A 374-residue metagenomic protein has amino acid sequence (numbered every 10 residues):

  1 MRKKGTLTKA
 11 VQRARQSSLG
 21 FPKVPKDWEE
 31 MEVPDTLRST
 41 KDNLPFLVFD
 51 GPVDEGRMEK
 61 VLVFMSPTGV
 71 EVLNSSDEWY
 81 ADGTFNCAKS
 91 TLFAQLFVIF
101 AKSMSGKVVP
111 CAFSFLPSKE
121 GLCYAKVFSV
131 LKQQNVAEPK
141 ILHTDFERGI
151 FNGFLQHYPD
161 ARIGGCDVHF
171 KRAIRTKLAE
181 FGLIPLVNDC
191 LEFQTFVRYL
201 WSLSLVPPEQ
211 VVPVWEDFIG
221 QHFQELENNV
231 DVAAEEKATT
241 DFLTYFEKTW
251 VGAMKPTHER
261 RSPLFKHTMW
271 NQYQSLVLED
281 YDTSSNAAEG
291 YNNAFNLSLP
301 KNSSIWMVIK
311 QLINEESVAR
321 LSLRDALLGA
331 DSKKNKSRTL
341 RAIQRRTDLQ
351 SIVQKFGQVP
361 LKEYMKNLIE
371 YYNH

Functional and structural regions predicted by a protein language model:
M1-Y80, T84-C87: Electropositive nucleic-acid engagement tracts
R13-S17, P34, Q133-E363, L368-H374: Extended amphipathic alpha-helical interaction segments
V33, F64-T68, Y80-C87, Q95-A101 (+3 more regions): Eukaryotic intrinsically disordered and solvent-exposed regulatory patches
M58, A88-A94, A112-V136: Active-site beta-loop-alpha junctions of metal-dependent nucleic acid enzymes, especially the RNase H-like/DDE
E71-V72, E78, K89-P117: Short conserved beta-strand segments at catalytic cores or DNA/RNA-binding microdomains of nucleic-acid binding
E78-W79, G83, C123, V130 (+2 more regions): Hotspots on structured nucleic-acid-binding interfaces, especially in canonical RNA/DNA-binding domains
A81-G83, F113, P117, H143-F146 (+1 more regions): Short His-Asn-centered micro-motif
G106, F113, S129, G149-N152 (+1 more regions): Short alpha-helical patches at protein termini and domain edges that function as localization/binding signals
